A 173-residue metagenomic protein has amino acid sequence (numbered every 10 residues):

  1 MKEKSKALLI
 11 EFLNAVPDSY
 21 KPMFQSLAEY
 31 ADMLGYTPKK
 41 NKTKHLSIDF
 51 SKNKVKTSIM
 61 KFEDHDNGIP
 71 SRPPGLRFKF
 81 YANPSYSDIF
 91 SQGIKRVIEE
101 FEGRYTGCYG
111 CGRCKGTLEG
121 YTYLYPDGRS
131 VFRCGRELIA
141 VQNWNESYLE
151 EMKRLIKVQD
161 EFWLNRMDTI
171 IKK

Functional and structural regions predicted by a protein language model:
M1-V16: A short, surface-exposed helix-loop junction/capping segment
E3-A7, S26, L124, G128-F132: Alpha-helical context
I10, N14, M33, R77-F80 (+1 more regions): A near-ubiquitous, low-amplitude feature marking generic local secondary-structure context
A15-K40, Y148-D160: Amphipathic alpha-helical segments
N41-K173: Short, conserved beta-strand/beta-arch hydrophobic-aromatic motifs that form part of recognition grooves or interface
